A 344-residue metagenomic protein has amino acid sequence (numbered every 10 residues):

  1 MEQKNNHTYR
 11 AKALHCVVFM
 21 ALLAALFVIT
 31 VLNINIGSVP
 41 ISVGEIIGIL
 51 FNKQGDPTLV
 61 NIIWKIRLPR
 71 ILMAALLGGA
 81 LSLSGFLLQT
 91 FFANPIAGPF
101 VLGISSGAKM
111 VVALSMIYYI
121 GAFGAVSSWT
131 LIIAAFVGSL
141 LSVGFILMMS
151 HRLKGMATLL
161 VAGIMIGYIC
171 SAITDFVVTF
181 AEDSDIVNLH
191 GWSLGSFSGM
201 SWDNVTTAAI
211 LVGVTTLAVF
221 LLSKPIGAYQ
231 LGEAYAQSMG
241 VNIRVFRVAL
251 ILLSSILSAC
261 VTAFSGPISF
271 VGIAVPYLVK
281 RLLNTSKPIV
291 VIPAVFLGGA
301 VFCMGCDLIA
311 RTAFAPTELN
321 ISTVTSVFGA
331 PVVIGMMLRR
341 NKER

Functional and structural regions predicted by a protein language model:
M1-R344: Alpha-helical transmembrane segments in inner-membrane proteins
